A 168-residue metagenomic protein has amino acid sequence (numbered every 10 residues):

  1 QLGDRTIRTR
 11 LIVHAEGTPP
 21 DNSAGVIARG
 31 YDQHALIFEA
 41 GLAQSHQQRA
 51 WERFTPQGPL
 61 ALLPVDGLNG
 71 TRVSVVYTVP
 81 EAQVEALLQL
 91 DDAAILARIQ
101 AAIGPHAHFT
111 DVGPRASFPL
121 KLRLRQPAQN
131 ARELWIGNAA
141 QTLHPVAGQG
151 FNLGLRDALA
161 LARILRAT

Functional and structural regions predicted by a protein language model:
Q1: A conserved short coil-to-beta-strand element within the FAD-binding core of flavoproteins
R5-S117: Conserved FAD-binding catalytic core of PHBH/FMO-like flavoproteins
L87-A167: FAD/FMN-dependent oxidoreductases across multiple families
